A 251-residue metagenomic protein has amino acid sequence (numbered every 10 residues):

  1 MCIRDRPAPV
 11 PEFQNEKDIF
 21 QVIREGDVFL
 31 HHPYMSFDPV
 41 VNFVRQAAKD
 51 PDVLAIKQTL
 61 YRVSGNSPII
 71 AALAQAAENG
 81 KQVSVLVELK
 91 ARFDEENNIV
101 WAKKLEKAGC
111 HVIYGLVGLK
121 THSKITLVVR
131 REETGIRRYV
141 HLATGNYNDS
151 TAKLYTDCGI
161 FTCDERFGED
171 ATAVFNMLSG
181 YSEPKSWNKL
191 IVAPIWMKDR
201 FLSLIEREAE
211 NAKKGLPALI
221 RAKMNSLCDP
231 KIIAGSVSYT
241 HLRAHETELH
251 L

Functional and structural regions predicted by a protein language model:
M1-D5, T240-L249: Conserved small/polar residues in nucleotide/adenosyl-binding loops
R4-I220, D229, V237-S238: N-terminal localization/anchoring segments of enzymes in phospholipid and broader phosphate metabolism
M224: Short, small/polar-rich loop/turn modules that mediate ligand/substrate recognition or access, typified
